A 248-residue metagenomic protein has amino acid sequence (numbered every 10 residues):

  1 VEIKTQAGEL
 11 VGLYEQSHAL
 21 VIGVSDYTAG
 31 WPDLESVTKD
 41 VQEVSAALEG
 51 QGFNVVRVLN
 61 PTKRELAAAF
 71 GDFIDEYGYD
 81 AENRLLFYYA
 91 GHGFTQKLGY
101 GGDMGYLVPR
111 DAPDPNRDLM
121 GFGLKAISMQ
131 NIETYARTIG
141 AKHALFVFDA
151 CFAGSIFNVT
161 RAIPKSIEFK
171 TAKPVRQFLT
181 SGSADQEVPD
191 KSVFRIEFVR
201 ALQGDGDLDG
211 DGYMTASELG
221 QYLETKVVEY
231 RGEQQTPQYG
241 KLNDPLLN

Functional and structural regions predicted by a protein language model:
V1-N248: Cysteine endopeptidase catalytic domains of the caspase/legumain-like
